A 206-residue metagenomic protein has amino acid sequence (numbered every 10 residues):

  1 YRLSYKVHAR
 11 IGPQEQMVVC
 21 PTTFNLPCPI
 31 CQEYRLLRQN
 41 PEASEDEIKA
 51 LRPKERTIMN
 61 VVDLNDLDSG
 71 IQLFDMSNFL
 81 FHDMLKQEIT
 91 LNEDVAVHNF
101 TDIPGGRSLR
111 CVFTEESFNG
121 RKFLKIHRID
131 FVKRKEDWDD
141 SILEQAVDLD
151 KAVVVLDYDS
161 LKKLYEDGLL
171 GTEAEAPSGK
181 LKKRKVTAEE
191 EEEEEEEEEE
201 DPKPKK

Functional and structural regions predicted by a protein language model:
Y1-N99, D159-K163, D167-G171: OB-fold ssDNA-binding interfaces and closely related basic DNA-contact patches used across DNA replication/repair
L64-E198: Compact mixed alphabeta submodule
E199-K203: Intrinsically disordered, low-complexity, charge-biased tails
